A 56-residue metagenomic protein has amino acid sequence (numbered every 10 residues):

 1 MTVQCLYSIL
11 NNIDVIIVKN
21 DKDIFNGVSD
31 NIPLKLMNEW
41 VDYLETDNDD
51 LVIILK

Functional and structural regions predicted by a protein language model:
M1-D23: N-terminal acidic leader/helix
K19-K56: Detector for the mature cores of small, proteolytically processed and post-translationally modified peptide effectors
